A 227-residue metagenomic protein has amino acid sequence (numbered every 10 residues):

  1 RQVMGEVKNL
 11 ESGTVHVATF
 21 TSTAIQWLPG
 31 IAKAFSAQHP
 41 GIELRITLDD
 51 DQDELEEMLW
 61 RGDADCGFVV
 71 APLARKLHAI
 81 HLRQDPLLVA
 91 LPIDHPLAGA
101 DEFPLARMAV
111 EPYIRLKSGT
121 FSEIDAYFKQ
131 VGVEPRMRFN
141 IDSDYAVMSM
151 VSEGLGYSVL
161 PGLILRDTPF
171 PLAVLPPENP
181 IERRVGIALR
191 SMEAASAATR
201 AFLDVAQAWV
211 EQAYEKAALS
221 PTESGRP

Functional and structural regions predicted by a protein language model:
R1-H16, I25, S36-A37, R75-I80 (+2 more regions): Short helix-loop hinge/linker segments at domain boundaries
K8-N9, K76-L87, L91-Y113, A197: Flexible hinge/capping segments at coil-to-helix
S12-A74, I141: Central regulatory/effector-binding core of bacterial HTH transcription factors
T14-A18, G67, A90, I114 (+2 more regions): Short, well-ordered beta-strand segments
W27, A173-A218, T222-E223: A late-sequence structural motif
H39, R75-P86, A100, Y145-A194: Beta-alpha-beta core module
D50-L55, W60-D63, V69-V70, G119-A173: Hydrophobic hinge/microswitch elements
L97, E111-V131, A195-L203, V210-L219: Secondary-structure junction motif
